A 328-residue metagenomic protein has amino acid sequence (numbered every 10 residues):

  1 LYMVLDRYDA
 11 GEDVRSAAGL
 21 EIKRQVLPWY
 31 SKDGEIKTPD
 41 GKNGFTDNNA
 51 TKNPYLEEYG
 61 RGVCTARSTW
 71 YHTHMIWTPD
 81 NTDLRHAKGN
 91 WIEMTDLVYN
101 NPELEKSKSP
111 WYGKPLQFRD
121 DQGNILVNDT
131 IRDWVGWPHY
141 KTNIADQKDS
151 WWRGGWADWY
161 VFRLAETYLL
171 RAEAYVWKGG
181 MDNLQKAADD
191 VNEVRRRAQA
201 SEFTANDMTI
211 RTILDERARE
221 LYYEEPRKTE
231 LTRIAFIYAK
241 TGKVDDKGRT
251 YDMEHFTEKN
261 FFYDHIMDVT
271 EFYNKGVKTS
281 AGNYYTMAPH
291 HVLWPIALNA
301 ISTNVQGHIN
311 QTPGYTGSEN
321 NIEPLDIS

Functional and structural regions predicted by a protein language model:
L1-D47, H139, W151-V161, R195 (+1 more regions): Long, intrinsically disordered, low-complexity segments
L1-S109: An aromatic- and glycine-enriched ligand-binding surface/loop that stacks and positions planar moieties
L84, P110-G113, L170, D189 (+1 more regions): Feature representing long, continuous alpha-helical segments
N90, E105-K108, P115-Q117, D121-N124: Extracellular-facing segments of soluble proteins and assemblies that are Gly/Ser/Thr-biased and enriched in aromatics
Q117-D158: Active-site beta-strand/loop architecture of penicillin-binding DD-peptidases
L164, R171-E173, K178: Structural register within alpha-helical repeat arrays
